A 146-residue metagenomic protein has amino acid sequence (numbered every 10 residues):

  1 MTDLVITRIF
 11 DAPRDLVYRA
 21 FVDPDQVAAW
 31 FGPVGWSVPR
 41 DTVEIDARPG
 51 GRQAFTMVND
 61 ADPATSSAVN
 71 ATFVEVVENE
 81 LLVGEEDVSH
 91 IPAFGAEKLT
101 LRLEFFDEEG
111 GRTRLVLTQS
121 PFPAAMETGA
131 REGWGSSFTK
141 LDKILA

Functional and structural regions predicted by a protein language model:
M1-V38: Hydrophobic ligand-binding cavity/cleft-lining segments
D3-T7, R14-L16, R52, A68 (+3 more regions): Intrinsic-disorder/low-complexity, polar/charged segments enriched in Ser/Thr/Lys/Arg/Asp/Glu/Gln
V17, V27, Q53, F73 (+4 more regions): Hydrophobic pocket/interface hotspot
R40-E85: Glycine-rich portal/gate segments that line the openings of hydrophobic small-molecule binding cavities
V83-G135: Beta-strand/loop substructures that line and gate deep hydrophobic ligand-binding cavities in soluble
F138-A146: Short amphipathic alpha-helical signal-transduction/dimerization elements
